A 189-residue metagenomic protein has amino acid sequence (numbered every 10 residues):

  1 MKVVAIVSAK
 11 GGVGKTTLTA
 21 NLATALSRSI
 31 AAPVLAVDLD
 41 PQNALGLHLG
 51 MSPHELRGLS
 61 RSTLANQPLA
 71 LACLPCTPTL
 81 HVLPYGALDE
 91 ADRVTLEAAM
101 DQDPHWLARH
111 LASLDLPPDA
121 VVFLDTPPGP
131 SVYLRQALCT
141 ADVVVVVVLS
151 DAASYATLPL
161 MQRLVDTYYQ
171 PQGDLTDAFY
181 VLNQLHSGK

Functional and structural regions predicted by a protein language model:
M1-K189: P-loop NTP-binding core
